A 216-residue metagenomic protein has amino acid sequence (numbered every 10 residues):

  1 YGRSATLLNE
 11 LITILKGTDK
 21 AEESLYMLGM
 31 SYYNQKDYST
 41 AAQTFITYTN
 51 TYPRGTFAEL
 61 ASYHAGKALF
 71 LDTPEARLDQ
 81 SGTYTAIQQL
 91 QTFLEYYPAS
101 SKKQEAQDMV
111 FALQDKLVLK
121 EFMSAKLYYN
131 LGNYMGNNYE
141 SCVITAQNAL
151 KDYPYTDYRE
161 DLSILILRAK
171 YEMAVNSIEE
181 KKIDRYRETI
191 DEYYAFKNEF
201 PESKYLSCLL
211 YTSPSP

Functional and structural regions predicted by a protein language model:
T13-A21, T49-A58, R77, Q91-D108 (+3 more regions): Short solvent-exposed coil/turn linkers within tandem alpha-helical repeat scaffolds
Y211-P216: Conserved small/polar residues in nucleotide/adenosyl-binding loops
